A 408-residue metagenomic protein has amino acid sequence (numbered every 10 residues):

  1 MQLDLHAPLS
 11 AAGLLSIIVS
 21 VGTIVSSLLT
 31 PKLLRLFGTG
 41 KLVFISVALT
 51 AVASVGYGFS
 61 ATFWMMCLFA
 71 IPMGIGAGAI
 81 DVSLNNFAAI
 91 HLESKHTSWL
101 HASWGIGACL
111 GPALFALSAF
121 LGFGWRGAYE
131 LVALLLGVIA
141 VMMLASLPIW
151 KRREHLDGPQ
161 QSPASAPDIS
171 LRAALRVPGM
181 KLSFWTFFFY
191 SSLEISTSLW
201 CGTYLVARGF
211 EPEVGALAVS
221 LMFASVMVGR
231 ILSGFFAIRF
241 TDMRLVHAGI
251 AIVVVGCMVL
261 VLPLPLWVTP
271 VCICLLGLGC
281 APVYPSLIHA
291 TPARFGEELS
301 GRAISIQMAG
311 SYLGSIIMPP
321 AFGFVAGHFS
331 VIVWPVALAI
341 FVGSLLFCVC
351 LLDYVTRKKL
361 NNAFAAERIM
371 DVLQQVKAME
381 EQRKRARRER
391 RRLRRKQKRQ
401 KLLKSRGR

Functional and structural regions predicted by a protein language model:
H6, G38, F59-W64, T241 (+1 more regions): Helix-breaking motifs and short loop linkers at transmembrane-helix boundaries and internal kinks in secondary membrane
V25-W64: Conserved MFS/SLC helix-loop-helix module at the cytosolic interface between two early adjacent transmembrane helices
S26-G38, G229-T241, A326: Helix-to-loop junctions at the C-terminal end of transmembrane segments in multipass secondary transporters
F69-W104: Cytoplasmic helix-loop-helix junction between adjacent transmembrane helices in 12-TM secondary transporters
L100-K151: Helix-loop-helix hairpin linking two adjacent transmembrane segments in secondary transporters
P178-M227, I231: Extracytoplasmic gate region of multi-pass secondary transporters
F240-L287: C-terminal transmembrane helical hairpin of 12-TM major facilitator-type secondary transporters
E297-V331: A late C-terminal transmembrane helix in Major Facilitator Superfamily
